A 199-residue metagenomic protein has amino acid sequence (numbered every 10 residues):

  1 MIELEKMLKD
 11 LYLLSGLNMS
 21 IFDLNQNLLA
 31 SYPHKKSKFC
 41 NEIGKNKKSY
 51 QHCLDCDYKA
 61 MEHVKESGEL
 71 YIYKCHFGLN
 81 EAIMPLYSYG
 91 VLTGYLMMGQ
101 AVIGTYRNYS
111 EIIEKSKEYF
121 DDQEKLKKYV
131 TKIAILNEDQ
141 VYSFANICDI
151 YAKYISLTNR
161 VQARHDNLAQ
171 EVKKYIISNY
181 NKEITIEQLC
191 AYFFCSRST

Functional and structural regions predicted by a protein language model:
M1-L79: Structured interaction and signal-relay segments at domain junctions
M1-S15, Y95-H165: Juxtadomain coupling helices with adjacent low-complexity linkers
G44-K47, T158, Q170-V172: A short, structure-level motif marking secondary-structure boundaries and short turns
C53, E81, Y95-M98, Y151-A152 (+2 more regions): Long, contiguous hydrophobic alpha-helical segments, chiefly transmembrane helices and signal peptides
M61-E111: Sensory/regulatory domains in signal-transduction proteins
Q162-I184, Q188-R197: A short, Lys/Arg-enriched amphipathic alpha-helix from helix-turn-helix/homeodomain DNA-binding modules
